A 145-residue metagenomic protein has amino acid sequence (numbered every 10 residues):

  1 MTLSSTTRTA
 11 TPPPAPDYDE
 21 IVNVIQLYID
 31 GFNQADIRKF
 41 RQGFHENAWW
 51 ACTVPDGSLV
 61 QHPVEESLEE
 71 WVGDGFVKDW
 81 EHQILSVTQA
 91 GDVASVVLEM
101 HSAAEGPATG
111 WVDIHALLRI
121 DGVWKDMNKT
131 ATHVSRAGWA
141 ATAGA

Functional and structural regions predicted by a protein language model:
M1-E46, S58, H62-E65, G138 (+1 more regions): Short, low-complexity N-terminal intrinsically disordered segments enriched in polar/charged residues
T2-L3, G110-A141: Short beta-strand edge/turn micro-motifs at domain boundaries
E20-N23, W49-A108: Surface-exposed, charged secondary-structure patches
L27-Y28, K39, E99-H101, I114: Residue-level detection of beta-strand scaffold positions
R41-Q42, A51-T53, M127: Short, hydrophobic secondary-structure boundary micro-motifs
F44, M100-S102, T130-H133: Short beta-strand segments enriched in hydrophobic/aromatic residues within well-folded beta-rich domains
A48-W49, S135: Short secondary-structure capping/turn micro-motifs that flank functional sites
